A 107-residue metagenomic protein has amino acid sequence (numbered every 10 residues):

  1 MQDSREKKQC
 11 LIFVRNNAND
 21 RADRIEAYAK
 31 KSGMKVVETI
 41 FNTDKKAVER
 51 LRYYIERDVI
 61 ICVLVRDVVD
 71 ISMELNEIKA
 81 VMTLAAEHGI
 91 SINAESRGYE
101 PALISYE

Functional and structural regions predicted by a protein language model:
M1-E107: Short, structured surface patches at the beginning of a domain
